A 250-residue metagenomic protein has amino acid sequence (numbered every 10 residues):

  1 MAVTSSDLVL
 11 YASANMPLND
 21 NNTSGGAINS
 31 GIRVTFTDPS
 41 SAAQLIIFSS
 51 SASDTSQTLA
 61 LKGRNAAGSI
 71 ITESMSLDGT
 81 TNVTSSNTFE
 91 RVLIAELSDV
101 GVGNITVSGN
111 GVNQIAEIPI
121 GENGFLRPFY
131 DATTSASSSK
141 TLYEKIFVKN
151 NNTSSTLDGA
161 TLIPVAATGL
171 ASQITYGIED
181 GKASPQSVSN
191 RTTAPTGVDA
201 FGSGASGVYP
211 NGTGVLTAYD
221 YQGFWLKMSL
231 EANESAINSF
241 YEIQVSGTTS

Functional and structural regions predicted by a protein language model:
S5-S30, N123-N151, S155, L162: Beta-sheet-dominated interaction scaffolds and their linkers
A14-R64: Autoprocessing Asn-cyclization modules and mimics
G25-G26, S138-K145, D220-F224, S235-E242: Short, solvent-exposed loop/turn segments enriched in Ser/Thr/Gly
A42-I46, S86-V102, Y221-L226: Noncatalytic modules at the cell exterior or secretory-pathway interfaces, chiefly beta-strand-rich lectin/adhesion
D131-T134, V198, P210-L216: Beta-strand-rich interaction surfaces with strong enrichment in secreted/lumenal proteins
A136-P195: Surface-exposed interaction patch
K182-S184, S203-E234: Intrinsically disordered, low-complexity Pro/Gly/Ser/Thr-rich segments with frequent PxxP/GP/PP motifs and embedded
M228-S250: Serine/threonine-enriched low-complexity regions used as flexible
